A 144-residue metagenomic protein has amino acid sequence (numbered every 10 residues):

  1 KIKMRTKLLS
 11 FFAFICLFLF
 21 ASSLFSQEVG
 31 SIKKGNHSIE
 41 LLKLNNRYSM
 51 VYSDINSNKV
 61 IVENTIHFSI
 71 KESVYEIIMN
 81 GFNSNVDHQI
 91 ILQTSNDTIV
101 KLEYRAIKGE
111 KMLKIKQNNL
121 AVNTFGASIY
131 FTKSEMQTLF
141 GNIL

Functional and structural regions predicted by a protein language model:
K1-V29: Bacterial Sec-dependent N-terminal signal peptides
L24-L144: Positively charged, low-complexity terminal tracts and the immediately adjacent first secondary-structure elements
